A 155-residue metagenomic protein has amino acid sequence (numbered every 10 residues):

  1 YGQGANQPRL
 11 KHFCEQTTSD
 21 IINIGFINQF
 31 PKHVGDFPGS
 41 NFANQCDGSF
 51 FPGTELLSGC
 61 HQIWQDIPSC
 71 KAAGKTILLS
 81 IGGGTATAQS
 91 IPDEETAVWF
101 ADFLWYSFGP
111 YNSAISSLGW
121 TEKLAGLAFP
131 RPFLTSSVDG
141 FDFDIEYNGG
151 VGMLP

Functional and structural regions predicted by a protein language model:
Y1-S117: Glycan-recognition patch characteristic of GH18 chitinases/ENGases and related GlcNAc/peptidoglycan-binding proteins
T87-P155: Active-site cleft segment of glycoside hydrolase catalytic domains centered on the general acid/base Glu
